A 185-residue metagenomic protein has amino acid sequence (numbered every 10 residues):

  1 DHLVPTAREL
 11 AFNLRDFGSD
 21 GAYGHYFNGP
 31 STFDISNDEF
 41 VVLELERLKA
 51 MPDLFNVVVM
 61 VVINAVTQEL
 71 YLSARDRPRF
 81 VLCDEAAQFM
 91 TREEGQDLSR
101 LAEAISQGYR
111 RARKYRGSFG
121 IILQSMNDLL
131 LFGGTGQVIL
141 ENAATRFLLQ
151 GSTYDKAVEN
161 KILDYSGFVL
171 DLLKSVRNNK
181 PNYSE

Functional and structural regions predicted by a protein language model:
D1-G117, N178: P-loop NTPase motor domains
E93, D97-A102, S106-E185: Conserved ATP-driven motor cores of ASCE-family P-loop NTPases powering translocation/secretion/packaging/pilus
